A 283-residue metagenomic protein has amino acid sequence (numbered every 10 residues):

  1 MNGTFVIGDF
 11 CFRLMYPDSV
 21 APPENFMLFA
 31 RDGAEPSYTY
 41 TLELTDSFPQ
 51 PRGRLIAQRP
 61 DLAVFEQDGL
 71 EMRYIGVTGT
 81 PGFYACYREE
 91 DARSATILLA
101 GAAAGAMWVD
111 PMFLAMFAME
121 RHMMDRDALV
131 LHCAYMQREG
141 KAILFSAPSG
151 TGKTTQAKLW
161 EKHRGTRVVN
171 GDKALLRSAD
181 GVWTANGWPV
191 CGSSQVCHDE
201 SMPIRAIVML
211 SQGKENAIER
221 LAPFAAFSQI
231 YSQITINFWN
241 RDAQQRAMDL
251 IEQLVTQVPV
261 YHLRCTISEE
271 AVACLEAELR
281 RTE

Functional and structural regions predicted by a protein language model:
M1-S149, L159-R167, A174-E283: A noncatalytic interaction/capping subdomain that flanks phosphate/NTP-handling catalytic cores
K153: Conserved lysine of the Walker
Q156: Hydrophobic positions on the alpha1 helix immediately C-terminal to the Walker A/P-loop
